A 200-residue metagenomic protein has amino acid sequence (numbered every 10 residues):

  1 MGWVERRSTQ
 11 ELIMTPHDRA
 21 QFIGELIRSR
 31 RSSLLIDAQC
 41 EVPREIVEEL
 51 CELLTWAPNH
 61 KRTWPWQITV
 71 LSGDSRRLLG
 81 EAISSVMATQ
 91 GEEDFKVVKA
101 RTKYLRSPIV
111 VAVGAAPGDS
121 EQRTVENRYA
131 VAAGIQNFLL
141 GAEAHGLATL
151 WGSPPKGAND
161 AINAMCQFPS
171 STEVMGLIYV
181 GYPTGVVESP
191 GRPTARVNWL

Functional and structural regions predicted by a protein language model:
G2-R106: N-terminal amphipathic, basic helical "cap/leader" segment at the start of enzyme domains
G2-R6, M14-L26, V174-L200: C-terminal helix-cap and adjacent tail motif
L54, V111, P117-M165: Small-aliphatic-rich amphipathic alpha-helix that forms the alpha element of a beta-alpha
G73-L78, S84-S85, P117-D119, D160 (+1 more regions): Short, charged/polar surface micro-motifs in flexible loops or helix N-caps
I83-E92, Q122-V125, A164-C166: Short, surface-exposed loop/helix-turn segments at secondary-structure junctions that function as lids/hinges flanking
S107-I109, H145, V174-G176: Generic beta-strand structural signal
I162-M175: Short, electropositive alpha-helical surface patch
